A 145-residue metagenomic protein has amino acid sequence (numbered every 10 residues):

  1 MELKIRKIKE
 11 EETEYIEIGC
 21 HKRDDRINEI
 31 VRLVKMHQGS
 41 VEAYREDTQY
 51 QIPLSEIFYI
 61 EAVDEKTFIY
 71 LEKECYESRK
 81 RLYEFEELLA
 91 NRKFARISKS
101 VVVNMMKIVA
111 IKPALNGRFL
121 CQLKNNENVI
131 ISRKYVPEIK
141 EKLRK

Functional and structural regions predicted by a protein language model:
M1-N28: N-terminal regulatory/sensing modules of transcriptional regulators
K9, K22, D47, L82 (+1 more regions): A broadly conserved detector of short glycine/acidic/proline-rich loop/turn motifs that flank catalytic sites and bind
E10-E12, R23-D25, Y59, N128 (+1 more regions): Generic "edge-of-domain/loop-turn" microfeature
C20-H21, K99, R133: Conserved residues at beta->alpha junctions
R26-K124, N128: Conserved binding/recognition cores within well-folded domains
Q122-K145: Hydrophobic secondary-structure block in the mid-to-C-terminal portion of proteins
